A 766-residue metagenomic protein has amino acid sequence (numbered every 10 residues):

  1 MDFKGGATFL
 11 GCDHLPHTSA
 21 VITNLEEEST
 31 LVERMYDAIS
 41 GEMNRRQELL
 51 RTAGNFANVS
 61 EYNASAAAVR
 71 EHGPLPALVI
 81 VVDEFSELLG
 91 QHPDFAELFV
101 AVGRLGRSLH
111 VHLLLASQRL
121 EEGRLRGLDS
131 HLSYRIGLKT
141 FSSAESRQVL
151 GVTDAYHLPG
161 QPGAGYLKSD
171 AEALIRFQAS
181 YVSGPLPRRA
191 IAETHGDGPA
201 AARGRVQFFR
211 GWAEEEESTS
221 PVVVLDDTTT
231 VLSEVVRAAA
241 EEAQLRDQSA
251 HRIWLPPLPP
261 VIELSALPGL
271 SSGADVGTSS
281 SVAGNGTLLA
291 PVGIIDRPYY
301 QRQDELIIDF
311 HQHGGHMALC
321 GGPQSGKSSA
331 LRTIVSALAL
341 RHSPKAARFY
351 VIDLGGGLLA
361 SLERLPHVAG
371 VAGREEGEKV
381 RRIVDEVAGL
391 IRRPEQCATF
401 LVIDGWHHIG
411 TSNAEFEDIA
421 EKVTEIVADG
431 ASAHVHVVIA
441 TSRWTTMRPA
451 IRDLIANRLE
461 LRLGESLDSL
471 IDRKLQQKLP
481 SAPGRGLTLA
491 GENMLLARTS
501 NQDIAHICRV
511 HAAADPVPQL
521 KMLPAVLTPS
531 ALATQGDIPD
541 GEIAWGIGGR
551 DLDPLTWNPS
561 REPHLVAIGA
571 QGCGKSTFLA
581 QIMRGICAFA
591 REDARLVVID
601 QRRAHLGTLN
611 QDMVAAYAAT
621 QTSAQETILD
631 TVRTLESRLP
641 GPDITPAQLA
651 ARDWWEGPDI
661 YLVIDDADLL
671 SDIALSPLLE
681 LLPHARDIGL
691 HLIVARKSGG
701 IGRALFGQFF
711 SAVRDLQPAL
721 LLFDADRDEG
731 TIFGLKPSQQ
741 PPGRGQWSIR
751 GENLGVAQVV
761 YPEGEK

Functional and structural regions predicted by a protein language model:
M1-F56, R70-A144, H157, A283-E460 (+3 more regions): P-loop NTPase catalytic phosphate-binding loop
M35, S142-G151, E465-K474, L716-A719 (+1 more regions): Conserved AAA+ ATPase core "coupling" helix
E42, L89-Q91, A96, Y166-G314 (+7 more regions): Conserved P-loop NTPase motor module
G54, R147, Q161, A192 (+4 more regions): Residue-level detector of alpha-helical recognition elements and their boundaries
F56-A64: Glycine/charge-rich, flexible interdomain linkers and switch-proximal surface loops that mediate coupling
S65-A66, L132, D154, L158 (+7 more regions): Alpha-helix boundary/capping detector
L138, A171, P199-A201, G355 (+4 more regions): Short, intrinsically disordered/low-complexity patches at protein termini and at juxtamembrane boundaries
A144-E172, S466-T488: Phosphate/diphosphate-binding loops
